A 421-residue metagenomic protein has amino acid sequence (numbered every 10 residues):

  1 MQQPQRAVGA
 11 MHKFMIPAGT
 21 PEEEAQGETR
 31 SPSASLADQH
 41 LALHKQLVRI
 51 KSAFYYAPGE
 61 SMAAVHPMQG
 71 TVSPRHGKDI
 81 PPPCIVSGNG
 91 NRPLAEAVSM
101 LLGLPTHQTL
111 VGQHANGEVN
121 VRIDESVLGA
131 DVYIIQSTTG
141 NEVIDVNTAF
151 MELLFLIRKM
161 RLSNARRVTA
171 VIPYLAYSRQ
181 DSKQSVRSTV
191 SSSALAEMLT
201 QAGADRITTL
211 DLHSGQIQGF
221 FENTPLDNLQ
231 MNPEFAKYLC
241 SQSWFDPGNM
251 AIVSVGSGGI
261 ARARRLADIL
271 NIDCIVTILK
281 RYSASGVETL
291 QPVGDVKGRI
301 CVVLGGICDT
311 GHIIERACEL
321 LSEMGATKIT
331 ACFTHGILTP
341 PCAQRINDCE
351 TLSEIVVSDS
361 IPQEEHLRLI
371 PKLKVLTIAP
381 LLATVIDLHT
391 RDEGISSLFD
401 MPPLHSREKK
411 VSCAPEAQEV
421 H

Functional and structural regions predicted by a protein language model:
Q2-H421: PRPP-associated nucleotide enzymes
